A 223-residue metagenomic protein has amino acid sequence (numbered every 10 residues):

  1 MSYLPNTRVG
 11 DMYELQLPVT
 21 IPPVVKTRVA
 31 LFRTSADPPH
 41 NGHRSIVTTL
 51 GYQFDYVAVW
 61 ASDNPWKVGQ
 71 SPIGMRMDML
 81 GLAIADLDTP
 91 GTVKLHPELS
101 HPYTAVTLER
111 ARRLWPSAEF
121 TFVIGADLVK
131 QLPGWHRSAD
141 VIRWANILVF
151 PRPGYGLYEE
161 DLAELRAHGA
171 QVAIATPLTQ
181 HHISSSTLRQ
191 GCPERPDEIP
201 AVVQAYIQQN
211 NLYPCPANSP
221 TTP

Functional and structural regions predicted by a protein language model:
M1-P223: Nucleotidyltransferase catalytic core that binds NTPs
